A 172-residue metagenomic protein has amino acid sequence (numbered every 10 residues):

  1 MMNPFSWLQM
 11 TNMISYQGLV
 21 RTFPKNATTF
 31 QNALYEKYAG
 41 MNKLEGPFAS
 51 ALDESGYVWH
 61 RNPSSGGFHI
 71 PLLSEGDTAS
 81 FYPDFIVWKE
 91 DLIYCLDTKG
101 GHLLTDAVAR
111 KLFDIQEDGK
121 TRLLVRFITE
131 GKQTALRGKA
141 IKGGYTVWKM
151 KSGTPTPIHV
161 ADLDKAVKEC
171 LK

Functional and structural regions predicted by a protein language model:
M1-K172: Electrostatic, structured charged patches in enzyme active sites and in nucleic-acid/phosphate-binding
